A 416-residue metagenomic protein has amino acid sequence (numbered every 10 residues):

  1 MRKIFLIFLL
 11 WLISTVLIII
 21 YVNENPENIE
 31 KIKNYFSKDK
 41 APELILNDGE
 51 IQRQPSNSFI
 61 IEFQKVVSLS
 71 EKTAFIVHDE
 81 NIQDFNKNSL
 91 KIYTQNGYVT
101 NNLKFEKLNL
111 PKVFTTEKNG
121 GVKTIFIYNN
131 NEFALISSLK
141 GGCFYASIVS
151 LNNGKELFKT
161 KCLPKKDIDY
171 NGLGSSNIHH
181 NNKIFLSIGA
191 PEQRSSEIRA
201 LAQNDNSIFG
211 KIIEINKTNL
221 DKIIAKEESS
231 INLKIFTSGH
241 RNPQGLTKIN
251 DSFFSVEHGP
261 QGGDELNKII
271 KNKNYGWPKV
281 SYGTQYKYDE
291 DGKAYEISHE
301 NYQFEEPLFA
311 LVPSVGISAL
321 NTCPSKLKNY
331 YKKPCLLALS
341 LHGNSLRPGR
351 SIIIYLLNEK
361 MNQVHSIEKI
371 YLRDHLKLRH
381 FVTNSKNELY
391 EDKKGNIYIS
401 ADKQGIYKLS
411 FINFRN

Functional and structural regions predicted by a protein language model:
P26-F59, D84, K91-I92, V122 (+4 more regions): Beta-propeller domain segments
S70-K72, K118-G121, N171-L173, I208 (+5 more regions): Beta-rich catalytic cores
I76, I82-Q83, I125, N177 (+4 more regions): Hydrophobic core register within WD40 beta-propeller blades
K87-K112, G349: Beta-propeller domains
L103-N129: Blade-loop segments of beta-propeller domains
N119-G120, G142-I178: Asp-box/WD-like beta-propeller blade repeats and closely related beta-sheet repeat scaffolds
N362-D392: Conserved blade-ending motifs and adjacent loop-strand segments that build the rim/top face of beta-propeller domains
E388-N416: Blade-level signature of beta-propeller repeat domains, shared across WD40, Kelch, NHL, RCC1 and BNR/Asp-box propellers
